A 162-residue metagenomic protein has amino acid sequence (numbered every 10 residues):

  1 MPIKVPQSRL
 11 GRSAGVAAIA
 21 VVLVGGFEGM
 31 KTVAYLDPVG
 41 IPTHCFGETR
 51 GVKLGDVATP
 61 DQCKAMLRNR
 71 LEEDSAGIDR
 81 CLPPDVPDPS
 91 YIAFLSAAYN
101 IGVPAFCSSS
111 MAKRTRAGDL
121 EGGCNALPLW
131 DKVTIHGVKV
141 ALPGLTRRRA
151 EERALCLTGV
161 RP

Functional and structural regions predicted by a protein language model:
M1-V39, E48-K53, V57-S75, D85 (+1 more regions): Long, amphipathic alpha-helical surface segments
V24, S90-Y99, A126-P128: Short alpha-helical scaffolding segments that buttress acidic/His motifs in well-ordered protein cores
P38-I41, Y91: A structure-centric signal for secondary-structure junctions around beta-strands
P83-S90: Structural motif
